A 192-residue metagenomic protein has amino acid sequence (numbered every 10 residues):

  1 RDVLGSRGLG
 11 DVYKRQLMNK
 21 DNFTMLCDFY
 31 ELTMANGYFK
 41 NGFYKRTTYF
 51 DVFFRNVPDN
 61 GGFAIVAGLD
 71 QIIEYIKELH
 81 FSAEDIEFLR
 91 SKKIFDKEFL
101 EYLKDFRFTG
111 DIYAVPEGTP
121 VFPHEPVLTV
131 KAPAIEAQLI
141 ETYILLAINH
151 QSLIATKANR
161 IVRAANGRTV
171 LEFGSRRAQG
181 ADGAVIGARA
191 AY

Functional and structural regions predicted by a protein language model:
R1-Q16: Single conserved hydrophobic/aromatic residue that forms the stacking wall/gate of nucleotide- or nucleobase-binding
R15-Y49, N56-P58, I94, L100-I112 (+2 more regions): Buried, small/hydrophobic-residue-enriched core segments of structured protein domains
T47-R107: N-terminal, Lys/Arg-enriched amphipathic/low-complexity engagement segments that precede the first folded domain
